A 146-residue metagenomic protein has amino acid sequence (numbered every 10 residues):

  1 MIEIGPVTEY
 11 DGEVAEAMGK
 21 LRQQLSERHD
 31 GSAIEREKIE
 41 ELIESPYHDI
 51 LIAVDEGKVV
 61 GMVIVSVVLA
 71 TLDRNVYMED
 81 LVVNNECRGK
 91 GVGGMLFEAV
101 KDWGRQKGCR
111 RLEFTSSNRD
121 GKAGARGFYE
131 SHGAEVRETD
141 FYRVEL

Functional and structural regions predicted by a protein language model:
M1-E13: Conserved N-terminal entry element of GNAT/NAT acetyltransferase domains
G19-S32: Helix-loop element at the rim of GNAT/NAT acetyltransferase active sites that forms part of the acceptor-substrate
H29-I50: Active-site rim helix/loop that mediates acceptor-substrate recognition in acyltransferases
I52, K58-V67, Y77, V82: Conserved beta-strand in the GNAT
V68-M78, R88, E135-R137: A conserved beta-turn-beta hairpin within the catalytic core of GNAT-like acetyltransferases that forms part
V83, G89-D102, G127: Conserved acetyl-CoA-binding loop-helix of GNAT-fold acetyltransferases
R88, R111-A125, E145-L146: Conserved beta-strand-loop-alpha-helix junction that forms the acyl-donor binding cleft
M95-R111, E135: Conserved acyl-CoA
